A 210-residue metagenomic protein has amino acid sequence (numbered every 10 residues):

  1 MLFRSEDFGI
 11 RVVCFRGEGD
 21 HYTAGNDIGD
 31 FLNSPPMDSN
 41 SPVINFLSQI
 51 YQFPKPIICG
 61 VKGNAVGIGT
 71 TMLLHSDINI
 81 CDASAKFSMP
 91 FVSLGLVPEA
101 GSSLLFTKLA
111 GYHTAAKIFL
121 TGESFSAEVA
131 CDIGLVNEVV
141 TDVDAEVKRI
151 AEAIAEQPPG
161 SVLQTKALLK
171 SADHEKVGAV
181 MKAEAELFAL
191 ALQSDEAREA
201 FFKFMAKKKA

Functional and structural regions predicted by a protein language model:
M1-L2: Short, small-residue-biased leader/transition segments that mark boundaries at the very start of proteins
G9, R16-Q52, A65, K176: Glycine- (often His-adjacent) and acidic-residue-rich active-site loop that binds/positions the CoA thioester
G25, I44, G67, V97 (+2 more regions): Glycine-rich phosphate-binding loop at the start of an alpha helix
F46-Q52, G60, V66-L120, D132-I133 (+1 more regions): CoA-thioester-processing core
I80-A85, I133-K182, E186-L190, D195 (+1 more regions): C-terminal long alpha-helix characteristic of the crotonase
G122-V129: Acidic, divalent-metal-coordinating active-site segment for phosphoryl/phosphodiester hydrolysis, typified by short
